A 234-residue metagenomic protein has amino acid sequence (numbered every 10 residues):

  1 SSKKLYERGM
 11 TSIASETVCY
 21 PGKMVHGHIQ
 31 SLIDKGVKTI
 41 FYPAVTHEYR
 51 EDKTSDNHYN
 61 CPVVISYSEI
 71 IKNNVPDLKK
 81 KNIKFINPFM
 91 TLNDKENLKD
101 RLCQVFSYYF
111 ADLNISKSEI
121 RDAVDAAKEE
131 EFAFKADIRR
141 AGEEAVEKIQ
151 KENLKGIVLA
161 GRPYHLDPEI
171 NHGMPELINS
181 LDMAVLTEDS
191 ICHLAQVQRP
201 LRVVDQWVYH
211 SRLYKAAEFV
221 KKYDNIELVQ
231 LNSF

Functional and structural regions predicted by a protein language model:
S1-F234: An N-terminal assembly and electron-transfer interface module characteristic of large anaerobic redox and radical
